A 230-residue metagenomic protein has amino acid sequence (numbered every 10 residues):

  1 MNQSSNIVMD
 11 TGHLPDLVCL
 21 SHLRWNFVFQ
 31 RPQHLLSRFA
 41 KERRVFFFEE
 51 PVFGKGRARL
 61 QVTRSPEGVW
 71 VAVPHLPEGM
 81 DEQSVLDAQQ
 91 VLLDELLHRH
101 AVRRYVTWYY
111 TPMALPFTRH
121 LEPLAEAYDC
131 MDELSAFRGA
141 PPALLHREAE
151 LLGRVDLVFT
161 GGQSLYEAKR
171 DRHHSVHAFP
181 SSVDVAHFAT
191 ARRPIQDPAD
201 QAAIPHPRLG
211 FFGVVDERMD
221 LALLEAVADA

Functional and structural regions predicted by a protein language model:
M1-G56: N-terminal subdomain of nucleotide-sugar transferases
N2, F53-R104: A conserved catalytic-core segment of Leloir-type glycosyltransferases
I7-H13, R192-R208: Nucleotide-sugar donor-binding and catalytic loop/hinge architecture of NDP-sugar-dependent glycosyltransferases
W25, L115-P116, C130-P141: A short, histidine- and acid-enriched strand-loop-helix "catalytic/donor-clamping" loop that lines the nucleotide-sugar
D94, P141-V158: Membrane-proximal helix-turn-helix segments that form the acceptor-binding/catalytic region of lipid-linked
W108, R119-S135: Active-site proximal beta-strand in glycosyltransferases
S164, F179-A191: Carbohydrate-associated surface elements
D200-M219, L224-A228: Conserved donor-binding/catalytic core segment of Leloir-type glycosyltransferases
